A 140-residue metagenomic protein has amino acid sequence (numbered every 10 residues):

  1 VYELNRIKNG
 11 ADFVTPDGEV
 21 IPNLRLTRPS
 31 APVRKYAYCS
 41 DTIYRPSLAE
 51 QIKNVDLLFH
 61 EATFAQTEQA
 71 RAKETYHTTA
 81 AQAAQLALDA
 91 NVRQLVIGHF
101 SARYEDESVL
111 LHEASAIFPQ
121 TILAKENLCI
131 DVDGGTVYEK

Functional and structural regions predicted by a protein language model:
V1-Y38, T42-Q51, L57: Active-site-proximal loop/helix segment associated with metal-binding centers of metalloenzymes
Y44-K140: Binuclear metal-ion centers of metallo-dependent hydrolases, dominated by the metallo-beta-lactamase
